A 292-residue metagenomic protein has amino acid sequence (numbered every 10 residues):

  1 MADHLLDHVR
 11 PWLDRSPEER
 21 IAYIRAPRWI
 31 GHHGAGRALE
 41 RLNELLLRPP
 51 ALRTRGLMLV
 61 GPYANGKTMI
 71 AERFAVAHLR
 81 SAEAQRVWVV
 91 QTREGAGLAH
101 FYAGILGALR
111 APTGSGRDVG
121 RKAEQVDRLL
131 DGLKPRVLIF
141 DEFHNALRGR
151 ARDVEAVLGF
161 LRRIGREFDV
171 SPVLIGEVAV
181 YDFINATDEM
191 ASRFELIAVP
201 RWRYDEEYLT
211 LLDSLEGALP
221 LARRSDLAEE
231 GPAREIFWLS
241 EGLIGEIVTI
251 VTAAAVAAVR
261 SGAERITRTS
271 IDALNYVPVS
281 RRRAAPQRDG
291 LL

Functional and structural regions predicted by a protein language model:
M1-P11, A22-A26, G31, A64 (+2 more regions): C-terminal alpha-helical "lid" subdomain
L6-S16, L39, G97-F101, T113-S171 (+3 more regions): Mid-core helix/loop region of P-loop NTP-binding domains shared across ATPases and GTPases
L39-A51: Pre-Walker A adenine-sensing motif
R48-L52, L79-E83, R128-L133, R163-V170 (+1 more regions): Conserved catalytic network of the ASCE P-loop NTPase/AAA+ motor domain
A51-R73: Walker A/P-loop nucleotide-binding motif
E72-V76, V248: The feature captures the helix immediately C-terminal to the Walker
R80-L106: AAA+/P-loop NTPase substrate/partner-engagement loops
L147, G159-P232: The catalytic "switch" region of P-loop NTPases
